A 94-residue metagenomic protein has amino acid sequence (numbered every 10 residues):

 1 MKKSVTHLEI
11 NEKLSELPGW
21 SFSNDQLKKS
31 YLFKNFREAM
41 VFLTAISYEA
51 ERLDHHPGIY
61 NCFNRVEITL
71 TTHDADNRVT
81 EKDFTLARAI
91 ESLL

Functional and structural regions predicted by a protein language model:
M1-K34: N-terminal first-folded block
G19-F22, A45-P57: Short arginine-rich
N24, N61-R65: Short Gly/Ser/Thr- and Asp/Glu-enriched loop/turn motifs at secondary-structure junctions
N35-T44: Short amphipathic alpha-helices within nucleic acid-binding modules
T44-A45, R88: Solvent-exposed alpha-helix faces
D54-Y60, A89-L94: A short N-terminal helical cap/helix-turn-helix that marks the beginning of AMP-binding/adenylate-forming
E67-L93: C-terminal structural segments of small proteins and small subunits
